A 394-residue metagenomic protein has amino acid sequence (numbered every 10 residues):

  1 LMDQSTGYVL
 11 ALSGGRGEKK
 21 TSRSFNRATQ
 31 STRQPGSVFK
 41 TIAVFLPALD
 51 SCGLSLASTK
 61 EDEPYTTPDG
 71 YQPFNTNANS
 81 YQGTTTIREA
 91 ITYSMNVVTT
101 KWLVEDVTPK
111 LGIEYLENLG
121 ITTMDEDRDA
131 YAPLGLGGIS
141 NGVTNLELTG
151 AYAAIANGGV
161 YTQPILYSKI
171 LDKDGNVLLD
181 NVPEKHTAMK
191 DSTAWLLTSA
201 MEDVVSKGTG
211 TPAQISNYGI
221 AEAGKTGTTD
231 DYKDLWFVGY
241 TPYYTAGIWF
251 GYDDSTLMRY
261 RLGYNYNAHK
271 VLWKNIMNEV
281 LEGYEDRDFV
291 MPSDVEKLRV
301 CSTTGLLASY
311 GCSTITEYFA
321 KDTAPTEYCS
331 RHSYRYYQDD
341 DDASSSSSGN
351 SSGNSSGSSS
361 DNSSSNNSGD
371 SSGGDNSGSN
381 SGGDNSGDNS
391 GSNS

Functional and structural regions predicted by a protein language model:
L1-D3, V9-Q34, N141-H332, Y336: A penicillin-recognizing enzyme superfamily signal
G7, Q34-K60, A90, A151-I155 (+2 more regions): Active-site SXXK
G7, V44-G53, Y65, T92-N96 (+7 more regions): Sec-exported extracytoplasmic/periplasmic mature domains
Q30, V97-T99, Y131-P133: Short, solvent-exposed beta-strand edge segments and adjacent coil->beta transition regions
V38, T84-R88, T144: Short, structural beta-strand-to-alpha-helix junction motif
G53-G112, Y161, K173-D203: Conserved catalytic neighborhood of penicillin-recognizing serine enzymes
P73-N75, D106-T149: Mid-domain, small-residue-enriched loop/turn segments at the edges of structured enzyme/sensor domains
R331-S394: Ser/Thr/Gly/Pro-rich low-complexity, disordered linker/stalk segments of secreted and cell-surface proteins
